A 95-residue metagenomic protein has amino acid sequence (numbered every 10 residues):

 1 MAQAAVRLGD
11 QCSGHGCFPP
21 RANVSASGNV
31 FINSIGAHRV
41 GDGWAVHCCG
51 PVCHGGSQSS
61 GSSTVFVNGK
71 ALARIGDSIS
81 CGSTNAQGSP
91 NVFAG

Functional and structural regions predicted by a protein language model:
M1-G95: Intrinsically disordered, low-complexity proline/glycine-rich segments
